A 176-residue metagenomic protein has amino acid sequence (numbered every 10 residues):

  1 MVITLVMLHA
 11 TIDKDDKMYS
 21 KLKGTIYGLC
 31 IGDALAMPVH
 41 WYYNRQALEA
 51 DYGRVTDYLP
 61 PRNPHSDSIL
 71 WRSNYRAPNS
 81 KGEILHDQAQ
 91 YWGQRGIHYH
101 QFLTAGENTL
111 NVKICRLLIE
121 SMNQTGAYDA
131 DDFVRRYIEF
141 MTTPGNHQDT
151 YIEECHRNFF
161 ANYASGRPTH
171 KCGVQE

Functional and structural regions predicted by a protein language model:
V2-E176: Structured, active/binding-site neighborhoods that engage oxygen-rich ligands
